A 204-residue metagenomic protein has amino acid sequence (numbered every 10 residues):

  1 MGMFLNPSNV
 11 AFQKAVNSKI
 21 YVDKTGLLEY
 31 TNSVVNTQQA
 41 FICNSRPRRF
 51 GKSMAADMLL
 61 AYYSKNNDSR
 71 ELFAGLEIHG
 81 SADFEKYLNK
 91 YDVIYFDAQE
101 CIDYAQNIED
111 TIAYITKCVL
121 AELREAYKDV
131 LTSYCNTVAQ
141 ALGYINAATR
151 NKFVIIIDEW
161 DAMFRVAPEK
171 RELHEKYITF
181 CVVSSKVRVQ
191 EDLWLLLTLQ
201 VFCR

Functional and structural regions predicted by a protein language model:
M1-R204: Phosphate-binding site recognition
